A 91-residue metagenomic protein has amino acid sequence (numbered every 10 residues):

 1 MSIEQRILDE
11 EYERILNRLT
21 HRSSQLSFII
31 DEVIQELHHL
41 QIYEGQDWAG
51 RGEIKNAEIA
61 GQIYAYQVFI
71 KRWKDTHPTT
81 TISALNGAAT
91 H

Functional and structural regions predicted by a protein language model:
M1-T20, L40: Short terminal alpha-helical segments
S23-S27, G45-N56, T79-I82: Charged, low-complexity interaction regions
Q25-Y43: Short amphipathic alpha-helical heptad-repeat segments
I63-A84: Amphipathic alpha-helical coiled-coil segments
A88-H91: Low-complexity intrinsically disordered segments
